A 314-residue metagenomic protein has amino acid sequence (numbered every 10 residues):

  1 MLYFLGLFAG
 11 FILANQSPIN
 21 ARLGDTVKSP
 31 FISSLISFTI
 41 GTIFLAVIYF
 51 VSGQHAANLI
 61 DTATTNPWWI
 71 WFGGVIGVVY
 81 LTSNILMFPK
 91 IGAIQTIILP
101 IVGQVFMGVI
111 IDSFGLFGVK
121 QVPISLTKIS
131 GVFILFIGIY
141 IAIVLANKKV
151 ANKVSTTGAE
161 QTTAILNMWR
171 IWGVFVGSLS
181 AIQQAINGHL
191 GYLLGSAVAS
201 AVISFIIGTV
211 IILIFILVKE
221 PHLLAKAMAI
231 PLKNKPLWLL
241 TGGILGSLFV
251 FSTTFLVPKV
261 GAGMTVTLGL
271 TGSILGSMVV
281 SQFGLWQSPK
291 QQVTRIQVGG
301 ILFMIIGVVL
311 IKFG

Functional and structural regions predicted by a protein language model:
M1-F8, N15, D25-T26, F31-L35 (+8 more regions): Membrane-interface interhelical linkers
M1-L13, D61-I76, T127-I137, W169-V174 (+4 more regions): Structural signature of hydrophobic alpha-helical transmembrane segments
L7, F11, N15, I43 (+12 more regions): Hydrophobic/aromatic residues within the transmembrane alpha-helices of Major Facilitator Superfamily
D25-S29, S83-L99, Y192-S196, S252-L268: Structural motif at transmembrane-helix junctions in multi-pass transporters
W71-I91, L240-V260, L310: Specific transmembrane alpha-helical segments of multi-pass solute transporters/efflux pumps, especially DMT/EamA
P100, F106-L126, L275-R295: C-terminal transmembrane-helix exit sites in multi-pass transporters
S113, Y192, K259, V308-G314: Juxtamembrane boundary at the C-terminal end of a transmembrane helix
I124-A146, V293-K312: Hydrophobic transmembrane alpha-helices of multi-pass small-molecule transport proteins
